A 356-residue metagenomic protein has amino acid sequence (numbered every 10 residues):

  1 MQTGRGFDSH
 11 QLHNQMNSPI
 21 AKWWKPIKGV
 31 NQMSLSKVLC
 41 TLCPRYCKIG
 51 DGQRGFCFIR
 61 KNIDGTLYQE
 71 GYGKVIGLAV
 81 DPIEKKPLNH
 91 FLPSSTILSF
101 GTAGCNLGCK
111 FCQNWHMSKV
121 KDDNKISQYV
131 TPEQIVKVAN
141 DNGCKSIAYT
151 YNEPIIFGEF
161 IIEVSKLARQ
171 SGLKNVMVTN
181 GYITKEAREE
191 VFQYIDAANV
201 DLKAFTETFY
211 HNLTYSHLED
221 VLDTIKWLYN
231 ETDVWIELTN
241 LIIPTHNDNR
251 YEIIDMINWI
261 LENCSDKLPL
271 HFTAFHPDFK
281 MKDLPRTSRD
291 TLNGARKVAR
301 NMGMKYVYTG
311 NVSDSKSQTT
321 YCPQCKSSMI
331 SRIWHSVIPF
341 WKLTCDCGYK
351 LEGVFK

Functional and structural regions predicted by a protein language model:
Q2, H10-Q15: Low-complexity, intrinsically disordered or signal/transmembrane-proximal segments
M16-C40, P44-T102, W115-K119, Q318 (+1 more regions): N-terminal [4Fe-4S]-dependent radical SAM core
M16-D51, T245-K356: Auxiliary Fe-S-binding modules of radical SAM enzymes
F56-T66, G71-L78, D122-I135, S336-D346: Short cysteine/histidine-rich metal-coordination sites, predominantly Zn2+-binding motifs
E84-L88, L107, S127-A139: Short, charged beta->alpha transition segments
C109-Q113: The canonical Cys-X-X-Cys-His
P132-T287: Conserved AdoMet/S-adenosylmethionine-binding subsite of the radical SAM
